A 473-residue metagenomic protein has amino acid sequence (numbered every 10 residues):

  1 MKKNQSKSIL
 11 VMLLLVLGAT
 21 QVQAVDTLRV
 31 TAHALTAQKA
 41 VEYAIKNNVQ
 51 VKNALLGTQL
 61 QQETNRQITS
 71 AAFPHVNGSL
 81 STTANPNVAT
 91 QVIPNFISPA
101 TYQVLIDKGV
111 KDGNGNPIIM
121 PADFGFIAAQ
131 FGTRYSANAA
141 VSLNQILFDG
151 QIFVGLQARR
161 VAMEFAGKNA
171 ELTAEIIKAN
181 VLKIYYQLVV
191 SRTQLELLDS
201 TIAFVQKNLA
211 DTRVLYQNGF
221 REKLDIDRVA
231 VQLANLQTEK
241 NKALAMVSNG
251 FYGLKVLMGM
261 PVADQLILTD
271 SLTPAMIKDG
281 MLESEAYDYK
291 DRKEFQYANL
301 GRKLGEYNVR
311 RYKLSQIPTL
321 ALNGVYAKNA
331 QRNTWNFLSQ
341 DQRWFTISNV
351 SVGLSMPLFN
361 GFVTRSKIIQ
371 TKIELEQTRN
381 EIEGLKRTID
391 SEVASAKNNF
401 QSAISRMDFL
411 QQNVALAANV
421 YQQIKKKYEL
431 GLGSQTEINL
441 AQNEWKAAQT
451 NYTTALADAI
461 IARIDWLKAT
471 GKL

Functional and structural regions predicted by a protein language model:
K2-K3, K7, A24-V30, N77 (+3 more regions): Acidic, low-complexity, intrinsically disordered peripheral segments
K2-S8, L35, E63-N65, K168-Y289 (+1 more regions): Periplasmic alpha-helical coiled-coil/stalk elements that build and connect Gram-negative outer-membrane
L10-G18: Bacterial N-terminal signal peptides
A24-T90, V262, L268-E306, L358: Bacterial Sec-pathway N-terminal export signals of envelope proteins
T27-H33, S79-V141, S271-D279, N323-M356: Small/polar, glycine/serine/threonine/aspartate-rich low-complexity segments that form flexible
K52-L56, T69, F131, L147-A174 (+6 more regions): Sec/SRP-type N-terminal targeting helices
S70, N235-M260, A415-K472: Short segments within alpha-helical structural elements
R160, K223-A234, I369, Q435-N443: Short, charged, amphipathic alpha-helical segments
